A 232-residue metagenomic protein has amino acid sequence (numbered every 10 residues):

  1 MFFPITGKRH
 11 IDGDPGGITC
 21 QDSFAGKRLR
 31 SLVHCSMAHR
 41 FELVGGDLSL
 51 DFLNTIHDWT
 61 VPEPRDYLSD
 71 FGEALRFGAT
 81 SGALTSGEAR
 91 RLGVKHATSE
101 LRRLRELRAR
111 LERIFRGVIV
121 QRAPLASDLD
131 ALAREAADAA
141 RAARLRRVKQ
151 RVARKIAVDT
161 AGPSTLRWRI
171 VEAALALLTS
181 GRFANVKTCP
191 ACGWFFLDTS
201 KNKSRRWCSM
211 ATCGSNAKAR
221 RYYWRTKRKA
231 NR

Functional and structural regions predicted by a protein language model:
F2-G193, R232: Short helix-coil boundary/hinge micro-motifs
R151, K203-S204: Short helix/strand-capping connector loops at secondary-structure junctions
I170, S215-K218: Short, hydrophobic-biased amphipathic alpha-helical segments
V186, R205, M210, N216: Residues immediately within or flanking Cys/His clusters that coordinate Zn2+ in small zinc-binding modules
G193, S209-G214, Y223: Cys/His-coordinated zinc-binding microdomains
D198-T199, A219: Short, non-ligating residues that shape and space the ligands of small metal-coordination modules and catalytic
Y223-R232: Contiguous alpha-helical segments
